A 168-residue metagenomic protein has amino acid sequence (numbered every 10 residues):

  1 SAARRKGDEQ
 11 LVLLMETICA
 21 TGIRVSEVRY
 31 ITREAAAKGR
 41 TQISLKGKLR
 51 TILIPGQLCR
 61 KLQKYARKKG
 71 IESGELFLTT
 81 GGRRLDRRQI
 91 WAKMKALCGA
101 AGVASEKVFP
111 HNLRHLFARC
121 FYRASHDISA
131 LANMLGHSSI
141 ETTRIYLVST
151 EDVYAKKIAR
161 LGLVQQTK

Functional and structural regions predicted by a protein language model:
S1-V25: Basic, Lys/Arg- and aromatic-enriched nucleic-acid-binding interface segment
Q10-V12, R87, W91, R114-H115: Short, leucine-enriched amphipathic alpha-helices that occur as contiguous helical runs
E16, A20, R114-S138, I145: C-terminal catalytic core of tyrosine-transesterase DNA break-rejoin enzymes
T21, V25-K64: Conserved tyrosine-mediated DNA breakage-rejoining catalytic core shared by Y-recombinases
K46, L135, I140-R160: Catalytic-site neighborhood detector that most strongly recognizes the C-terminal catalytic loop/helix of tyrosine
P55-A104: Active-site/catalytic core of tyrosine-dependent DNA strand-transfer enzymes
G162-K168: C-terminal secondary-structure termini that scaffold catalytic or DNA-interacting sites
